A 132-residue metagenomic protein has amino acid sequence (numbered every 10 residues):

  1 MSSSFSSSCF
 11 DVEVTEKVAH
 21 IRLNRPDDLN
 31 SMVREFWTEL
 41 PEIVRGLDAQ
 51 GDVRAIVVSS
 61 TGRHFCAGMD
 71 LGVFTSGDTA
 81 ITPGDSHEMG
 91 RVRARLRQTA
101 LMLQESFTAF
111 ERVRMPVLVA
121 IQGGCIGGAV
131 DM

Functional and structural regions predicted by a protein language model:
M1-T61: Conserved CoA-thioester-binding segment of acyl-CoA-metabolizing enzymes
N24, M69, Q122: Histidine-centered beta-alpha loop that forms part of the nucleotide-sugar donor binding/catalytic region in diverse
N30, G72, G127: Nucleotide phosphate-binding site architecture
E35-F36, D70-T75, M132: Short, glycine/charged-enriched secondary-structure capping and boundary segments
S60-E105: Glycine- (often His-adjacent) and acidic-residue-rich active-site loop that binds/positions the CoA thioester
M102-M132: Glycine-rich beta-to-alpha active-site loop
